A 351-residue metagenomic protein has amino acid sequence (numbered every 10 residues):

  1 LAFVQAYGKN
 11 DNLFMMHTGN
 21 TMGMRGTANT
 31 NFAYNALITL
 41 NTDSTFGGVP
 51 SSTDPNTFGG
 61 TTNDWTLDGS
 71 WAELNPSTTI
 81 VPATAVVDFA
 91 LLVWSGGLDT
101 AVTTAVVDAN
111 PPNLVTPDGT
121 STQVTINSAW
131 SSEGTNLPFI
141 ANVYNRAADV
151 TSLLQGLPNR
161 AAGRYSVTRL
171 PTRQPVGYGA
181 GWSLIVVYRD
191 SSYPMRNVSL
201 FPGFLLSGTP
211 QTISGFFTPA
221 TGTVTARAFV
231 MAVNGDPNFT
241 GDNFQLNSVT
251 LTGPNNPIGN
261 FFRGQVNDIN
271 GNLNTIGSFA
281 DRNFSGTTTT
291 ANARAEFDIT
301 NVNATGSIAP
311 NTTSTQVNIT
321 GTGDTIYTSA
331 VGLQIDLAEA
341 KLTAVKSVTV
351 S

Functional and structural regions predicted by a protein language model:
L1-E339: Disulfide-rich extracellular domains of secreted proteins
D336-S351: Exported/extracytosolic protein signature
